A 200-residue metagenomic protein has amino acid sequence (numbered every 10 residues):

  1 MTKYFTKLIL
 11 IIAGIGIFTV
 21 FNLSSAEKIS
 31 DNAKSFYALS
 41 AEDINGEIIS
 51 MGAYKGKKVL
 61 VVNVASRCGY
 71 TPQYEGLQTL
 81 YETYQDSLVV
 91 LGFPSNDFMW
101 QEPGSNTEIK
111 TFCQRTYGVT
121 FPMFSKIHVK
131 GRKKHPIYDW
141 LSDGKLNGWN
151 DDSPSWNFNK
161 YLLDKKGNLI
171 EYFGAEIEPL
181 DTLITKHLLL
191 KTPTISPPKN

Functional and structural regions predicted by a protein language model:
M1-A38: N-terminal targeting signals for export/organelle localization
A26-G52, P136: N-terminal "domain-start" segment that seeds a small globular fold
D43, N63-R67: Amphipathic alpha-helical repeat scaffolds
K57-K58, R67, T71-P94, Q114-Y117: Conserved helix-turn-beta segment immediately C-terminal to the redox Cys motif in thioredoxin-like folds
V59-V62, V89-G92, P122-S125, L162 (+1 more regions): Structural recognition of the beta-strand scaffold that forms the well-ordered cores of secreted hydrolase catalytic
S87-S105, T120-G131: Thiol-based oxidoreductase modules, predominantly thioredoxin-like and allied folds used for disulfide exchange
T107-N157: Short, internal strand/loop/helix patches that form the active-site neighborhood or redox-interaction surface
P136-D139, D143-N200: Thiol-/selenol-based redox modules, centered on thioredoxin-like and closely related oxidoreductase domains
